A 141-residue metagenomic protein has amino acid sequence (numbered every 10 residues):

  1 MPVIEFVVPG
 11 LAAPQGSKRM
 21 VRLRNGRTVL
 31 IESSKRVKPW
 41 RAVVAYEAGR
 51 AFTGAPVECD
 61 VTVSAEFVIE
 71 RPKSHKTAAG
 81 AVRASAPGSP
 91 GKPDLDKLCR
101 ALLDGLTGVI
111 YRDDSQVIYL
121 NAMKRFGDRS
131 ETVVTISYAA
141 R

Functional and structural regions predicted by a protein language model:
M1-R141: Acidic, proline/glycine-enriched N-terminal capping motif
